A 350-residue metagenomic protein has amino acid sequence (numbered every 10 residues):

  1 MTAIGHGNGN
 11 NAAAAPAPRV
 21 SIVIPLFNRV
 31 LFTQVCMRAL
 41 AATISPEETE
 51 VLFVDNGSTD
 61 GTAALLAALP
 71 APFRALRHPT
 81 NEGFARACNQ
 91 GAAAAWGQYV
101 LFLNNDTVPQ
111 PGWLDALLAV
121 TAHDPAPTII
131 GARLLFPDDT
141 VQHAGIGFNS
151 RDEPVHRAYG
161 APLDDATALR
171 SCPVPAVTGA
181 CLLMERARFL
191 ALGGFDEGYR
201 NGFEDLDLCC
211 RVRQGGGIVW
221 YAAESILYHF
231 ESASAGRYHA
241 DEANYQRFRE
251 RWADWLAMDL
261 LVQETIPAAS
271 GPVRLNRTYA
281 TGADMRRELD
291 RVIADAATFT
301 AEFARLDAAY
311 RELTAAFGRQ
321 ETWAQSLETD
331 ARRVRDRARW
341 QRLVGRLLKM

Functional and structural regions predicted by a protein language model:
R38-E48: Short, acidic, metal-binding catalytic loop of nucleotide-sugar glycosyltransferases
A39, D55-A64, T80, Q110: A conserved acidic beta->alpha catalytic loop
H78-A95: Glycine-rich, basic loop-to-helix element that forms the pyrophosphate-binding segment of sugar-nucleotide handling
V100: Short aromatic/hydrophobic "clamp" motif used to bind/position activated sugar donors
T107-S150: Conserved donor NDP-sugar-binding/catalytic core segment of glycosyltransferases
D115-L118, T167-G193, G198-Y228: A short, conserved alpha-helix in the catalytic core of glycosyltransferases
N149-V174: Short, flexible, basic/aromatic active-site loop/helix in glycosyltransferases
D254, L261-M350: Boundary detector for helix-to-coil junctions that initiate low-complexity/charged tails
